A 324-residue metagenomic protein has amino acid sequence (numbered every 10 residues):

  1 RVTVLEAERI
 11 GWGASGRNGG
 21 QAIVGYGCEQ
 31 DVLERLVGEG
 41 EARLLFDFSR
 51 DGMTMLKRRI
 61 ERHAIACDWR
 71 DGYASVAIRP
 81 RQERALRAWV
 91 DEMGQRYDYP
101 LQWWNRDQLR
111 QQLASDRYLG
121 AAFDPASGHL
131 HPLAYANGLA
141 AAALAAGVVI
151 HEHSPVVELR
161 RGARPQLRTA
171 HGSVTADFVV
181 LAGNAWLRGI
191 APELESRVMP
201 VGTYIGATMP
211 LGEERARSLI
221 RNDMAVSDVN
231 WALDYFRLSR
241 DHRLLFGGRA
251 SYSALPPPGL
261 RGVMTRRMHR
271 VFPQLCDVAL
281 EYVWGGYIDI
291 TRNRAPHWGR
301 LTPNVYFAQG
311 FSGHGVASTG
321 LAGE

Functional and structural regions predicted by a protein language model:
V2, L101, V278: Hydrophobic anchor at the start of a short beta-strand that flanks the dinucleotide cofactor-binding loop
V2-R17: Glycine-rich FAD pyrophosphate-binding loop
A22, T54, R58, R62-R70 (+2 more regions): Active-site substrate-recognition segment that forms the wall of the catalytic cavity or substrate channel
G25-R106: Dinucleotide-binding Rossmann-like beta1-alpha1 core, especially the glycine-rich loop that anchors the ADP
D68, Q102-N105, V149-H151, E281-V283: General small-molecule cofactor/ligand-binding pocket signal
R84-Q95, D116-F178, A182: Helical element adjacent to the flavin cofactor pocket in flavoenzyme catalytic cores
R110, F123-A140, V263-R267, G315 (+1 more regions): Mid-domain beta-loop-alpha active-site segment that forms a flexible, acidic cofactor/metal-binding surface
P303-E324: Conserved mid-domain beta->alpha element of the FAD-binding
